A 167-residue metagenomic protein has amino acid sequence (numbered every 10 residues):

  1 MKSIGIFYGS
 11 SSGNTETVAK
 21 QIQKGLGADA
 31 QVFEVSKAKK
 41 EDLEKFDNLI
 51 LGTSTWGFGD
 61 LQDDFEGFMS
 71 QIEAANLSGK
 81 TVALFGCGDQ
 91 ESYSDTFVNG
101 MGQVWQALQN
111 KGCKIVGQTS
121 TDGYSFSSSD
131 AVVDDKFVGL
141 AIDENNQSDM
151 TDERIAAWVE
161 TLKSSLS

Functional and structural regions predicted by a protein language model:
S3, G25, D29, F33 (+2 more regions): FMN-binding flavodoxin-like domain, especially the glycine-rich phosphate-binding loop
S3-G25: N-terminal beta1-alpha1 ligand-phosphate binding loop
Y8, E41-L43, A75: Generic structural signal for beta-strand residues in well-ordered domains
G9-S12, K37, T55: Short, surface-exposed acidic/glycine-rich loop or hinge patches that mediate macromolecular interfaces
E34-D42: Short acidic low-complexity segments
